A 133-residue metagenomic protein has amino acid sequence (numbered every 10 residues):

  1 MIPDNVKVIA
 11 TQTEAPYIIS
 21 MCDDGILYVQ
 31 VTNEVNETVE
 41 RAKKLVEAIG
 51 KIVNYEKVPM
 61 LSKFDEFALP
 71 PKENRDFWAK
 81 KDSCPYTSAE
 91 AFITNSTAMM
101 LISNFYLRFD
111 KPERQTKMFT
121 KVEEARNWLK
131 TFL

Functional and structural regions predicted by a protein language model:
M1-L133: Amphipathic, Lys/Arg-enriched alpha-helical "gate/interface" segment within cytosolic domains that mediates
